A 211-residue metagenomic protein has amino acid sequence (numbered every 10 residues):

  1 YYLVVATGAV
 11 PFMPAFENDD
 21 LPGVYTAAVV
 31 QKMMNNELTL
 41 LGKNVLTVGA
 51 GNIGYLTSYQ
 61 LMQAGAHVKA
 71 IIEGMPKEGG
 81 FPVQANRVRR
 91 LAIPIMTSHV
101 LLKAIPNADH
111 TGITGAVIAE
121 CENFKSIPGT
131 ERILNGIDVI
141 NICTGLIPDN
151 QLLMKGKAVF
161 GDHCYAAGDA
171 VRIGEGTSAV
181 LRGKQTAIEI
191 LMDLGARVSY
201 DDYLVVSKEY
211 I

Functional and structural regions predicted by a protein language model:
Y1-I211: Residues forming the flavin
